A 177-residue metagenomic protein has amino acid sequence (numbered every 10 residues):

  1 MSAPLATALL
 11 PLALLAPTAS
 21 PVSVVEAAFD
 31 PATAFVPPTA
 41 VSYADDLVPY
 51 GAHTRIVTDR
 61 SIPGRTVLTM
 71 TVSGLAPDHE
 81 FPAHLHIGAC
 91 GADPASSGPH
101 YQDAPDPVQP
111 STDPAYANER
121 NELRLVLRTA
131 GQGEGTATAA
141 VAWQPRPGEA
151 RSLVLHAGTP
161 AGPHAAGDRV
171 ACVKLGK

Functional and structural regions predicted by a protein language model:
S2-E80, L85-K177: N-terminal leader/targeting pre-sequences
